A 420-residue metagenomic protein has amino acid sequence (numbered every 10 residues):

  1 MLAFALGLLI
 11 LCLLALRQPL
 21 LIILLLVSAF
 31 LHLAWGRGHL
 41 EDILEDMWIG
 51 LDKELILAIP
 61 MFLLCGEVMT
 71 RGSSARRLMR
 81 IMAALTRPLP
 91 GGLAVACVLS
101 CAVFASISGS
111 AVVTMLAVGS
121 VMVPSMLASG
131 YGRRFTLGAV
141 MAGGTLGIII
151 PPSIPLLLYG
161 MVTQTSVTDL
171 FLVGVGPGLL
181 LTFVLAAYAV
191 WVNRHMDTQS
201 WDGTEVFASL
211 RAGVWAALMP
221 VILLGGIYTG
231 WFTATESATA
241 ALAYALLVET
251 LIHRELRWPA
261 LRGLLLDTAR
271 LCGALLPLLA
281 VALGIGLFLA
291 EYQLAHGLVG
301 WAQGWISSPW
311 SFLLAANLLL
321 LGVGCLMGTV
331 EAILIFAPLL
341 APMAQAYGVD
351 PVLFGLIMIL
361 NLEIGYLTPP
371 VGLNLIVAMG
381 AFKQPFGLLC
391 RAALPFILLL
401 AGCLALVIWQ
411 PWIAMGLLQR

Functional and structural regions predicted by a protein language model:
M1-R420: Alpha-helical transmembrane segments of multi-pass membrane transport proteins
